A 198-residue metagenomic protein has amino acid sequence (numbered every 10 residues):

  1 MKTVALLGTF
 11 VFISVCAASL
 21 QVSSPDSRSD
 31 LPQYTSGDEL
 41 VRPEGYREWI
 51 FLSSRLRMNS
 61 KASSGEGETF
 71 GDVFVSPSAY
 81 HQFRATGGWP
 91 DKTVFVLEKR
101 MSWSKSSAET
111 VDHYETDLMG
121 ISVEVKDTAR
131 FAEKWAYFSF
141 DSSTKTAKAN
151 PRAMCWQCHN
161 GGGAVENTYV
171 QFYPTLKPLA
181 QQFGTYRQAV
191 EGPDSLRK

Functional and structural regions predicted by a protein language model:
M1-A5: Positively charged n-region of N-terminal signal peptides that target proteins for export
L7-A17: Bacterial N-terminal signal peptides
G8-T9, V22, R42: Generic detector of low-complexity/intrinsically disordered segments and short hydrophobic N-terminal stretches
A17, Y80-H81, M101: N-terminal low-complexity, intrinsically disordered patches enriched in charged
A18-D26: Signal peptide processing junction and immediate N-terminal pro/mature segment of secreted/exported proteins
D26-T35, L40-I50, S54-N59, T86-K198: Sequence context surrounding c-type heme c attachment/ligation sites in exported
I50-F74: Secretory pathway targeting signatures of secreted, lumenal, and periplasmic proteins
T69-A85, S107-E109: N-terminal post-signal-peptidase region of extra-cytosolic proteins
